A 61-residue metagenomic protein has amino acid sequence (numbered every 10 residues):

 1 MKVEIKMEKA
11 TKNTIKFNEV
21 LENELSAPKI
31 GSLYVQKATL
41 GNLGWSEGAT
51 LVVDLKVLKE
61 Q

Functional and structural regions predicted by a protein language model:
M1-S26, A49-Q61: Long, compositionally biased stretches
P28-G44: Short beta-strand-centered segments at strand-helix junctions
